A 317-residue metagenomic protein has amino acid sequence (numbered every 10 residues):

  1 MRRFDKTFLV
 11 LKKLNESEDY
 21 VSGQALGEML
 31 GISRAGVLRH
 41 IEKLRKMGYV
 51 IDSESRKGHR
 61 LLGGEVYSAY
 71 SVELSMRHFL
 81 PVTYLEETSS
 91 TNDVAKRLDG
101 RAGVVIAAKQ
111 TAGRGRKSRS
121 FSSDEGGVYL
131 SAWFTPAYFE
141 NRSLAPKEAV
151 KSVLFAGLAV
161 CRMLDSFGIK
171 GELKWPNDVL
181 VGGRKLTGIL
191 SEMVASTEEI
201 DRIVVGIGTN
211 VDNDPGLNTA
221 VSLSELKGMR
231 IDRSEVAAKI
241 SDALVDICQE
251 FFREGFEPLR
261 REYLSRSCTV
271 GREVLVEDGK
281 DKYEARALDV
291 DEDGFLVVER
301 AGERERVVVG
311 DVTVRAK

Functional and structural regions predicted by a protein language model:
M1-S33, R39-E42, K46, A137-G171 (+1 more regions): Long, positively charged amphipathic alpha-helical accessory segments at protein N-termini or as interdomain linkers
R2-R162: N-terminal lobe of the biotin/lipoate ligase/transferase fold
